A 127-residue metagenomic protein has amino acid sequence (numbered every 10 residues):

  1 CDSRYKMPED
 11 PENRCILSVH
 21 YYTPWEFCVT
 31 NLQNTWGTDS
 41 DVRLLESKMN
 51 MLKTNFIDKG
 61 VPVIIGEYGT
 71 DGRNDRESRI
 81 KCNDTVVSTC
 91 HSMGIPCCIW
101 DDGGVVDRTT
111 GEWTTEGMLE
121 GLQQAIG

Functional and structural regions predicted by a protein language model:
C1-I95: Extracellular glycoside hydrolase catalytic/binding regions
D75-G127: Aromatic-rich peripheral "rim/lid" segments of glycoside hydrolase catalytic domains that contact and position glycan
